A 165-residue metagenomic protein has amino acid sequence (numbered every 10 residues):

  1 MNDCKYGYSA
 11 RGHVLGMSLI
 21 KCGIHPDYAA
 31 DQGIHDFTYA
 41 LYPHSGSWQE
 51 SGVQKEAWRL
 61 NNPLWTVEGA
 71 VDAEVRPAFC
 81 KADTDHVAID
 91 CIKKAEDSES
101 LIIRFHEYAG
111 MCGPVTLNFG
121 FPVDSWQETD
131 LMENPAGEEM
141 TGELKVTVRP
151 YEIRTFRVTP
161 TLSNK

Functional and structural regions predicted by a protein language model:
M1-K165: C-terminal (or distal) subdomains of carbohydrate-active enzymes
